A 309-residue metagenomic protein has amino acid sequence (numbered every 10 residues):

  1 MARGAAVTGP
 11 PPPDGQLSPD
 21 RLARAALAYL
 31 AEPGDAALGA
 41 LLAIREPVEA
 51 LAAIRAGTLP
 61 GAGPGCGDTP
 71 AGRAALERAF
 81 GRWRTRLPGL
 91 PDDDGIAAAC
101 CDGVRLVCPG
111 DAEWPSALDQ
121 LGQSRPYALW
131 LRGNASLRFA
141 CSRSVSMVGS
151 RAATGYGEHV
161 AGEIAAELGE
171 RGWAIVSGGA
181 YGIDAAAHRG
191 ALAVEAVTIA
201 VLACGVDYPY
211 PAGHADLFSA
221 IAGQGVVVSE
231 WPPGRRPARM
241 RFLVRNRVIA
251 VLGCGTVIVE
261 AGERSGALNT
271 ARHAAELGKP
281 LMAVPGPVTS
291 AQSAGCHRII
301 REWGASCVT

Functional and structural regions predicted by a protein language model:
M1-E113: Short, small/acidic-rich helices and loops at N termini and domain boundaries of DNA replication/processing enzymes
A2-D20, E32, D102, C108-T309: Glycine-biased, small-residue-rich flexible motifs in mid-sequence functional cores and linkers
